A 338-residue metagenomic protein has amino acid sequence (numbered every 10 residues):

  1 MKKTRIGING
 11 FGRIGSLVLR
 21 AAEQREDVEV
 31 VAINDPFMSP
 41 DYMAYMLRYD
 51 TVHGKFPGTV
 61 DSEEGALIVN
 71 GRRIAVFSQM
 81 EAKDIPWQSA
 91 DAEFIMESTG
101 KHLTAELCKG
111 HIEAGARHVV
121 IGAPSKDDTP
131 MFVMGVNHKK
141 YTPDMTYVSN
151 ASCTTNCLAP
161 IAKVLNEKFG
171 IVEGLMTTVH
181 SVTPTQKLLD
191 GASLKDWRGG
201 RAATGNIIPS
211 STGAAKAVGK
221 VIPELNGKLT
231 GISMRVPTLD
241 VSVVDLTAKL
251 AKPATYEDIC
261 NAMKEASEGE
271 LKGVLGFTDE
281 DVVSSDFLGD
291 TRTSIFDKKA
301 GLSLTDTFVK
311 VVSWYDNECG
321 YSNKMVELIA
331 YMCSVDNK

Functional and structural regions predicted by a protein language model:
M1-G200, S303, M325-E327, V335-D336: N-terminal Rossmann-like NAD(P) cofactor-binding subdomain of oxidoreductases, focused on the glycine-rich
G15, T104, A151-T154, L158 (+7 more regions): Generic structural signal for well-ordered, non-membrane alpha-helical segments in soluble metabolic enzymes
E23-D27, K163-I171, S181-P184, T212 (+5 more regions): Generic secondary-structure signature for well-ordered alpha-helical cores
P36-S39, A82, S125-K126, S152-T154 (+6 more regions): Glycine-rich beta-alpha junction loops
L67, F132-M134, Y147, L189 (+5 more regions): Short clusters of hydrophobic/aromatic residues that line enzyme substrate/ligand-binding pockets
D144-M145, A202-T204, V241-D245, F308-K310: Short, solvent-exposed beta-strand edge segments and adjacent coil->beta transition regions
G170-S233, L239: Catalytic core of tubulin tyrosine ligase-like
G231, V243, T247-K338: C-terminal active-site/capping subdomain that shapes the small-molecule cofactor and substrate pocket of enzyme
